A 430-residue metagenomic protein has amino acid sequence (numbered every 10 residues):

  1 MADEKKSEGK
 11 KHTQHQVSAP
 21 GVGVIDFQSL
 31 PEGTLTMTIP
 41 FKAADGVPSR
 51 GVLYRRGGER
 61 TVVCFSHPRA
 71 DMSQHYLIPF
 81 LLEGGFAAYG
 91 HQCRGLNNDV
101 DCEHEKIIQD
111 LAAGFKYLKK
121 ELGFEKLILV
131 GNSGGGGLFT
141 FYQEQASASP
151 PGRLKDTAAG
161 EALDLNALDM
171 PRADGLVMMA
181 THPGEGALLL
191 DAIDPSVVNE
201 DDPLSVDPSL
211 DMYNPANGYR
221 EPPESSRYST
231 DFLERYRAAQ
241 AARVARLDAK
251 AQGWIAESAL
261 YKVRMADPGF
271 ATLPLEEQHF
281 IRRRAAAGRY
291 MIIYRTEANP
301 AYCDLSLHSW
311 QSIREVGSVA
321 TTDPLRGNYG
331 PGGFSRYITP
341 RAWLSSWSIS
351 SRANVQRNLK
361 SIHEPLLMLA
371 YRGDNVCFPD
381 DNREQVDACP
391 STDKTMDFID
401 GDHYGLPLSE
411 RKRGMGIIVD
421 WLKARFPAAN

Functional and structural regions predicted by a protein language model:
E4-G58, W347, L408: N-terminal cap/lid segment of alpha/beta-hydrolase-fold proteins
G51, E59-P68: Short beta-strand element of the alpha/beta-hydrolase
I78-V100: Conserved alpha/beta-hydrolase
D101-L122, G137-K155: Alpha/beta-hydrolase active-site loop
L190-P195, N354-V355, E364, F378-D387: Short alpha-helix in the alpha/beta-hydrolase fold that links the catalytic acid
S205-R357: Alpha/beta-hydrolase
I362, M368-A370: Short beta-strand/loop motif that positions the catalytic acidic residue of the alpha/beta-hydrolase fold
G401-M415: Catalytic histidine-centered segment of alpha/beta-hydrolase-like enzymes
